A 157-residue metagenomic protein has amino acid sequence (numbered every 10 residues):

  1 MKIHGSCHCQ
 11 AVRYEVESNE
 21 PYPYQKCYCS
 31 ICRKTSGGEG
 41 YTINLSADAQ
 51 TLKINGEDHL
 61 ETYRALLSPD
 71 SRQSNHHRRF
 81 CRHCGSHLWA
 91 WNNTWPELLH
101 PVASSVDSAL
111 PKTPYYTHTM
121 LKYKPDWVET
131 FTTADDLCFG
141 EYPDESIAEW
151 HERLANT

Functional and structural regions predicted by a protein language model:
M1-H4, A11-T157: A short Gly-Trp-Pro
